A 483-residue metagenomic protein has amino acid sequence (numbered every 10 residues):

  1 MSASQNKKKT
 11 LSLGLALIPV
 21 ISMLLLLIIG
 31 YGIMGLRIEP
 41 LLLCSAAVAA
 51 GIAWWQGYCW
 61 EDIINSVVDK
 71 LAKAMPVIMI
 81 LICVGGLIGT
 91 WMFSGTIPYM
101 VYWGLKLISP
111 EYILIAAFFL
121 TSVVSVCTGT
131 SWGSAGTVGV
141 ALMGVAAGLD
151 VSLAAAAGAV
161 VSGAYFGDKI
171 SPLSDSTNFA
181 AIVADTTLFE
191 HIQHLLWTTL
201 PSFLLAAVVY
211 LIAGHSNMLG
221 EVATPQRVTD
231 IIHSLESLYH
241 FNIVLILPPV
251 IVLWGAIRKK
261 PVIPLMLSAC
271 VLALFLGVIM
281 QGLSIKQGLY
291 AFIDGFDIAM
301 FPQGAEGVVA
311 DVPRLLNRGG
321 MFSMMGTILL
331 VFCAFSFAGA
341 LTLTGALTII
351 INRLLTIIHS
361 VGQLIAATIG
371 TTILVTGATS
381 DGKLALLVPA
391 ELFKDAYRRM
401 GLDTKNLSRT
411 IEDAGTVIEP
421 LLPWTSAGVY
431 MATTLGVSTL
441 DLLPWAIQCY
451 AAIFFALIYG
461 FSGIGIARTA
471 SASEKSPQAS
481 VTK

Functional and structural regions predicted by a protein language model:
M1-V77, W197, P201-L205, N217-C333 (+1 more regions): Hydrophobic transmembrane alpha-helices of multi-pass small-molecule transporters
L11, L17, V183-T199, F203 (+2 more regions): C-terminal transmembrane helix pair
V20-L27, F118-S122, G139-M143, L247-L253 (+2 more regions): Hydrophobic, membrane-inserted alpha-helices
G57-A147, A305-K394: Membrane-embedded alpha-helical segments and adjacent helix-loop junctions characteristic of multi-pass solute
W132, A164-F179, L387, E391-A396: Short helical (or helix-break) motifs at transmembrane helix termini and adjacent helical loops in multi-pass membrane
G136-A141, V160, L265-A273: Central hydrophobic cores of alpha-helical transmembrane segments in multi-pass integral membrane proteins
M143-A155, V437-L440: Helix-coil boundary and interhelical linker segments in multi-pass alpha-helical membrane proteins
A159-V160, Y165-L173, T199-E221, Y459 (+1 more regions): Transmembrane-helix bundle segments that line or gate the permeation/cavity pathway in multi-pass membrane proteins
